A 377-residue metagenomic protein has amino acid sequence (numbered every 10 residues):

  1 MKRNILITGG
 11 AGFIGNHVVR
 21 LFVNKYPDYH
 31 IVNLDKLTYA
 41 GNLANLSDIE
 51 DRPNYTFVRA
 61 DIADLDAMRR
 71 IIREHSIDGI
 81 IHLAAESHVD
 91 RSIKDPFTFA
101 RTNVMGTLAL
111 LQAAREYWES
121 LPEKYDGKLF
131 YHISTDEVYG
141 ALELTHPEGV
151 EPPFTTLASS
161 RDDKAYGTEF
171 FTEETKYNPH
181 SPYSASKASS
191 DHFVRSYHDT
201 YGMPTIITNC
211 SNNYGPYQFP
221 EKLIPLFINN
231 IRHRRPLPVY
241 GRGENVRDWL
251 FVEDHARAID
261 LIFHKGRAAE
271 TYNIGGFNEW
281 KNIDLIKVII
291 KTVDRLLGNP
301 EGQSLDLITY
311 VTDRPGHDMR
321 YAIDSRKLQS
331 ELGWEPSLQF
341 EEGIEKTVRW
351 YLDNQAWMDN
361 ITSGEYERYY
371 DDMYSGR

Functional and structural regions predicted by a protein language model:
M1-N213, F263, N282, K346 (+2 more regions): N-terminal Rossmann-like NAD(P)+-binding domain of SDR-like oxidoreductases, especially those catalyzing
K2-I5, V18, I31, A60-A63 (+2 more regions): C-terminal substrate-binding subdomain of Rossmann-fold SDR/epimerase-dehydratase oxidoreductases
N42-N45, D95, F219-L223, L285 (+1 more regions): Residues at alpha-helix caps and immediate loop-helix transition turns in enzyme cores, especially N- and C-cap
A44, E143, Q218, L250 (+1 more regions): Short, well-ordered secondary-structure micro-motifs
T107, D191, I224, Y321-A322: Generic non-transmembrane alpha-helix signal with a bias for helix starts/N-cap capping motifs
P179-S186, P216, P220, I224 (+1 more regions): The catalytic Tyr-centered alpha-helix of NAD(P)H-dependent dehydrogenases
